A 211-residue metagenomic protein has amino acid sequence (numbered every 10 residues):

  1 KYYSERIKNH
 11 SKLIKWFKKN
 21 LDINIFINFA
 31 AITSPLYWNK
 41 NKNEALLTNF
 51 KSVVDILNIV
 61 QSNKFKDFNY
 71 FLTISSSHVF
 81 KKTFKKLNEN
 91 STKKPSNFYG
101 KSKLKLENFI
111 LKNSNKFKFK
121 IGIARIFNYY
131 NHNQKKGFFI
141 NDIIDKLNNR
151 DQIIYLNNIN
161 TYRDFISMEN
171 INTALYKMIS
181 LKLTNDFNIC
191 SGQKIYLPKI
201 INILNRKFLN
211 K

Functional and structural regions predicted by a protein language model:
Y2-H10: Rossmann-fold cofactor-recognition segment
K8, E44-D55, K93, N97 (+1 more regions): Glycine-rich NAD(P)-binding loop of the Rossmann-fold in SDR/ketoreductase-type enzymes
H10-T48: NAD(P)H-binding glycine-rich loop region in Rossmannoid oxidoreductase-like domains and their noncatalytic homologs
N28, V54-F98: Conserved Rossmann-fold NAD(P)-dependent oxidoreductase catalytic core, especially the SDR/UDP-sugar
A30, L72-S76, S96, R125-F127 (+2 more regions): Active-site beta-alpha turn of Rossmann-fold NAD(P)-dependent dehydrogenases/reductases
F80-K81, K94-F98, G122-I140: Flexible, glycine-rich beta-alpha linker
K82-T83, K94-G122, L147-N148: Active-site Tyr-X1-5-Lys
N149-K211: C-terminal substrate-binding subdomain of Rossmann-fold SDR/epimerase-dehydratase oxidoreductases
